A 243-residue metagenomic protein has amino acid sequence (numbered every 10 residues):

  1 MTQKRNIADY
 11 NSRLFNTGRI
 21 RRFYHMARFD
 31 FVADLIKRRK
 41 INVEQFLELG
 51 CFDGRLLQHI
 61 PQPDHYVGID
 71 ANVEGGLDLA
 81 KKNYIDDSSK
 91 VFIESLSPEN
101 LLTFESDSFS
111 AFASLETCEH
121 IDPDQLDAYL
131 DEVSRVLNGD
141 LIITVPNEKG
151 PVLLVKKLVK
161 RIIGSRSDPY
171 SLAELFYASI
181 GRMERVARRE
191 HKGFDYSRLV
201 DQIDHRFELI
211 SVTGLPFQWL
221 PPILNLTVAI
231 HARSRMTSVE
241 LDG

Functional and structural regions predicted by a protein language model:
Q3-A27, E99-N100, D122-T237: S-adenosyl-L-methionine-dependent methyltransferase catalytic module, highlighting the catalytic core
V32-L153, V228-V239: Conserved SAM-binding loop
G243: Short, cationic low-complexity segments
